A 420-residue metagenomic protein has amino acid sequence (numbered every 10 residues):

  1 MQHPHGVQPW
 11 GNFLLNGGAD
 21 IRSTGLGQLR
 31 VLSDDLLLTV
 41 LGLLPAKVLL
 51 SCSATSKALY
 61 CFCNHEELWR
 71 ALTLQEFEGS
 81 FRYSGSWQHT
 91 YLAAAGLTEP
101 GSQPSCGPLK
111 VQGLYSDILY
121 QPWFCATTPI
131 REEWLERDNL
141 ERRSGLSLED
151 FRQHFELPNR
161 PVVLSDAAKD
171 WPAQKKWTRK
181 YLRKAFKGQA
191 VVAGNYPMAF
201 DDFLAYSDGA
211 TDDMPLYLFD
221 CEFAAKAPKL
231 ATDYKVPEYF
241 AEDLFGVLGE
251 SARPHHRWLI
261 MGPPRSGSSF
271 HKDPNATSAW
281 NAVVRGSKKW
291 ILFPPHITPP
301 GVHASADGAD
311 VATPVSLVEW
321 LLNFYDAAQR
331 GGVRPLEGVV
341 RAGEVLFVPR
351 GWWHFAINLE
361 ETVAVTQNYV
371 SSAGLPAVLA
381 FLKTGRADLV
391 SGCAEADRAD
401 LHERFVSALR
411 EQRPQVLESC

Functional and structural regions predicted by a protein language model:
Q2-L38, G42-V345, F355-C420: N-terminal accessory scaffold of Fe(II)-dependent oxygenases
